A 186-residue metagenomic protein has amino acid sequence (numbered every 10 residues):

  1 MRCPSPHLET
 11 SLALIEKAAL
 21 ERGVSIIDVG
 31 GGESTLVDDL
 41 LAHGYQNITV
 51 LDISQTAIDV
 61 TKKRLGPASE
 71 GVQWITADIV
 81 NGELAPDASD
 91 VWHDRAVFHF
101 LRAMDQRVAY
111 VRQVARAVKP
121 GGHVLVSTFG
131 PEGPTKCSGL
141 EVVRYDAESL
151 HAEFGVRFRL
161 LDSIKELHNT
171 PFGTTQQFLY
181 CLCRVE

Functional and structural regions predicted by a protein language model:
M1-D87, L101-A117, H123-E186: Class I (Rossmann-like) S-adenosyl-L-methionine-dependent methyltransferase catalytic domain, capturing the SAM-binding
H93: A conserved beta-strand element that flanks and buttresses the S-adenosyl-L-methionine
A96-F100: Short catalytic micro-motifs in class I SAM-dependent methyltransferases
